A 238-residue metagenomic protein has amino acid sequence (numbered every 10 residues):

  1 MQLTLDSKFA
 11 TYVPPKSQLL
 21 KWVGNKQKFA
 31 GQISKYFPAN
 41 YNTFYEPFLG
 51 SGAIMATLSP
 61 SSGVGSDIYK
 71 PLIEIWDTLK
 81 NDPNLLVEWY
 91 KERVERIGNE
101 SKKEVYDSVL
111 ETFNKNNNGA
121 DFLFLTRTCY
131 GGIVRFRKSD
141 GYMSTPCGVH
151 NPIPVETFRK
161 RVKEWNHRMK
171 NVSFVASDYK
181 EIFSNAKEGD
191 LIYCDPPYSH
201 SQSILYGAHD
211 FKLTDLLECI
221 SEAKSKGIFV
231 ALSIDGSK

Functional and structural regions predicted by a protein language model:
Q2-F29, K35-A39, D82-Y193, P197-I204: SAM-dependent nucleic-acid methyltransferase catalytic core
G31, A56, K180-S184, L217 (+1 more regions): Amphipathic, non-transmembrane alpha-helical secondary structure
Y36-I97: Conserved S-adenosyl-L-methionine
N40-F44, S61-S62, M169-S173, K224-V230: Short active-site oxyanion
A56-L58, I75, N185-A186, S203-Y206: A short acidic (Asp/Glu
S66, S177, S233: The conserved SAM/SAH-binding core of class I Rossmann-like methyltransferase domains, concentrating on the hydrophobic
I68-Y69, T126-T128, D235: Beta-hairpin (beta-strand-turn-beta-strand) motif
E188-K238: Conserved acidic-Pro-Pro-aromatic motif
